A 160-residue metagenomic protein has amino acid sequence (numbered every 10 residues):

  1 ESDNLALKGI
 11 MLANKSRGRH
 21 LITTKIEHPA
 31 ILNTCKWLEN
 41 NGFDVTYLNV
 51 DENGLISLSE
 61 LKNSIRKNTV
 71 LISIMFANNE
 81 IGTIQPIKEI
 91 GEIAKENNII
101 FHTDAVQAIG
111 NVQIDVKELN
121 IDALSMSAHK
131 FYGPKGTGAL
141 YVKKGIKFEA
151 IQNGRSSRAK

Functional and structural regions predicted by a protein language model:
E1-K160: Pyridoxal 5′-phosphate
